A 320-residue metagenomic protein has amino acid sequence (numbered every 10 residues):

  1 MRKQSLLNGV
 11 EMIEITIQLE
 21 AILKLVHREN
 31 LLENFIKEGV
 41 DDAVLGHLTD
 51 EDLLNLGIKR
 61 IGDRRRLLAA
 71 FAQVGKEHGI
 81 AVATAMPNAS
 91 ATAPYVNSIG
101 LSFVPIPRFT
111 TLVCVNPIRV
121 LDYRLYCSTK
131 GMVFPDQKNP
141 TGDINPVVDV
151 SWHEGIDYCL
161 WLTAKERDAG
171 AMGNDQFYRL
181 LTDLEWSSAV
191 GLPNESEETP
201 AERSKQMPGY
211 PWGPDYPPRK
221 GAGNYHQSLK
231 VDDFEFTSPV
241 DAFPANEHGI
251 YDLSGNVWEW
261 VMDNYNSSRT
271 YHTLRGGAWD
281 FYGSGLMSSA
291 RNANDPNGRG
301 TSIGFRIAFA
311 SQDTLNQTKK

Functional and structural regions predicted by a protein language model:
R2-H27, D42-A85: Sterile Alpha Motif
K24-I36, V104: A eukaryotic nuclear recognition-module signature that targets compact all-alpha binding cores
E33-V44, L112-P117: Short basic-aromatic helix/loop recognition motifs at nucleic-acid and histone-peptide binding interfaces
H47, P105, L112, P117 (+5 more regions): Short aromatic/basic micro-patch
A70-G75, I307-T314: Short beta-strand-to-coil "C-cap" segments at the C-terminal boundary of structured domains/repeats, marking
V82-A91, Y95, S311: Pro/Ala/Gly-rich low-complexity, hydrophilic intrinsically disordered segments
T92-P135, D143-E154, L160-T163, G255: A short glycine-rich, aromatic-capped structural motif
I99, T141, W152-N292, P296 (+3 more regions): Functional-site microenvironments in short loops/helix caps that host divalent-cation chemistry
